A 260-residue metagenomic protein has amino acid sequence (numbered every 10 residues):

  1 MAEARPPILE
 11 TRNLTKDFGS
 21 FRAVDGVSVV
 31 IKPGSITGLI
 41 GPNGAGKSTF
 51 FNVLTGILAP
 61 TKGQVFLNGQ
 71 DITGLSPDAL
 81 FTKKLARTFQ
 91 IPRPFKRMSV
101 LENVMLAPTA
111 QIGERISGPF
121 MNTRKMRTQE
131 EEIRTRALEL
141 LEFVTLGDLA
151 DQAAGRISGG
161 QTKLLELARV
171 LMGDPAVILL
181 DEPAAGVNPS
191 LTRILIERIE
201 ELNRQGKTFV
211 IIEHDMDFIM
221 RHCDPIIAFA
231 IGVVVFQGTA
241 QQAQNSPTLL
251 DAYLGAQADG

Functional and structural regions predicted by a protein language model:
I40-P42: The feature captures the beta-strand-to-loop junction immediately N-terminal to the Walker
T55: Helix-to-loop junction immediately C-terminal to a conserved catalytic motif
G63-Q70, T82-K83: Conserved ABC transporter NBD signature motif
T73-G74, L140-S158: Conserved ABC nucleotide-binding domain
I116-L149, E197-E200: Conserved ABC ATPase "signature" region
I178-E182: Catalytic Walker B motif of ABC-type/P-loop ATPase nucleotide-binding domains
